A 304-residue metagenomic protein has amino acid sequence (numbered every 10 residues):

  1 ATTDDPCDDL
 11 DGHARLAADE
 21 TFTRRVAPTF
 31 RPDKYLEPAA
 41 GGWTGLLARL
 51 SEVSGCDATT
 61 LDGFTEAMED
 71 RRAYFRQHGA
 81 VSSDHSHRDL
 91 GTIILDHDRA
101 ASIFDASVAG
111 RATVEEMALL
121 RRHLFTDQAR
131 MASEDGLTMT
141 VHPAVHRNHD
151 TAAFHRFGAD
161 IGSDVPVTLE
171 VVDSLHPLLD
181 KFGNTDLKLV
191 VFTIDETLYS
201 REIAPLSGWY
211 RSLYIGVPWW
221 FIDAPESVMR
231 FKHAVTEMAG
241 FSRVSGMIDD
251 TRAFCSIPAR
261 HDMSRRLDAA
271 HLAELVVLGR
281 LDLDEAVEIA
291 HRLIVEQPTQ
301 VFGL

Functional and structural regions predicted by a protein language model:
A1-P166, A273-R280: Extended, charged catalytic domains and RNA/DNA-binding interfaces, predominantly in divalent-metal-using enzymes
A27-K34, I215-P225, G246-I248, G279-E288: A generic structural motif
I93-L95, H149-G158, Y199-S207, P225-K232 (+1 more regions): Histidine/acidic-residue-rich catalytic or RNA/ligand-binding cores of hydrolases and nuclease-related proteins
R130, E134-G136, T197-Y210: C-terminal functional module detector
T140-A144, V190-I194, I215-W219, F241-R260: Short acidic/histidine-rich active-site segments
D164-L175, I194-R201, A224-V228: A general structural motif
N184-D186, G208-Y214: Glycine-enriched alpha-helix->loop->beta-strand junction motifs that scaffold or abut catalytic
F241-S242, A259-L304: Mid-to-C-terminal alpha-helical segments outside catalytic/metal-binding sites
